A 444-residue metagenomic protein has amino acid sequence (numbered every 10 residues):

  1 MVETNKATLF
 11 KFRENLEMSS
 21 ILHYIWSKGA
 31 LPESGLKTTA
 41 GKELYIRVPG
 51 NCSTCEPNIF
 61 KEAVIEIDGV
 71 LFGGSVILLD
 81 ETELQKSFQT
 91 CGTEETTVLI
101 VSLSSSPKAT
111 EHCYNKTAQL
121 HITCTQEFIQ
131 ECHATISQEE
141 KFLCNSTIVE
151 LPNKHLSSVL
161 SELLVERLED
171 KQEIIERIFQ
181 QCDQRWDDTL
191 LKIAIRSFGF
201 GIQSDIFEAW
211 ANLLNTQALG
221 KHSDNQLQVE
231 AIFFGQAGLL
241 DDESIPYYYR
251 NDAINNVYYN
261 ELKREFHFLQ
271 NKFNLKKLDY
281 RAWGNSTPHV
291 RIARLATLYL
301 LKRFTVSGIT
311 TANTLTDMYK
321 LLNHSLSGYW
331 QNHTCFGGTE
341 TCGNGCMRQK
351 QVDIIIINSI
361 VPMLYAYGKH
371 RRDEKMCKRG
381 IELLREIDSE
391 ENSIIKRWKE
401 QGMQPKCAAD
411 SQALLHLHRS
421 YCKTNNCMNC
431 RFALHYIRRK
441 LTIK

Functional and structural regions predicted by a protein language model:
M1-A7, R439-K444: Short, Lys/Arg-enriched, disordered terminal segments
V2-N51: Short Lys/Arg-enriched alpha/beta "domain-start" segment
L36-G73: Beta-sandwich/jelly-roll carbohydrate-recognition scaffolds of carbohydrate-active enzymes
I46-G50, N58-A63, T82-S87, I178-Q181 (+1 more regions): Short alpha-helical segments and helix-capping/turn motifs at coil-helix boundaries
A63-K116: A broadly used, surface-exposed interaction patch
T96-A231: Internal, well-ordered alpha/beta segment that forms a basic, Gly-enriched binding/recognition surface
L168-Q412, N426: Hydrophobic, aromatic-lined core segments that form the binding pocket/scaffold for planar heteroaromatic ligands
E400-K444: Acidic, carboxylate-rich catalytic segments that either coordinate divalent cations
